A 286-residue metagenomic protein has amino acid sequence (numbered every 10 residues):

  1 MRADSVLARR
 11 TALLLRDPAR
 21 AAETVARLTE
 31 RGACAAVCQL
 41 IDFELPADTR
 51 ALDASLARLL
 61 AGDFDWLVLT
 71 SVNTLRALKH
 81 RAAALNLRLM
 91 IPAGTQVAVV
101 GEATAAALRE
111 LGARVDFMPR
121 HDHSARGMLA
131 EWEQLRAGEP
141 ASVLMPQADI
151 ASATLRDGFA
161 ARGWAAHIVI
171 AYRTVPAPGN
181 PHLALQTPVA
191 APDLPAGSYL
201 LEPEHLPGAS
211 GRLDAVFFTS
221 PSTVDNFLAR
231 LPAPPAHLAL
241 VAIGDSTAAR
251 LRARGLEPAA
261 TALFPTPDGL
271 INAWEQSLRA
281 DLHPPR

Functional and structural regions predicted by a protein language model:
M1-R286: Conserved beta-alpha
